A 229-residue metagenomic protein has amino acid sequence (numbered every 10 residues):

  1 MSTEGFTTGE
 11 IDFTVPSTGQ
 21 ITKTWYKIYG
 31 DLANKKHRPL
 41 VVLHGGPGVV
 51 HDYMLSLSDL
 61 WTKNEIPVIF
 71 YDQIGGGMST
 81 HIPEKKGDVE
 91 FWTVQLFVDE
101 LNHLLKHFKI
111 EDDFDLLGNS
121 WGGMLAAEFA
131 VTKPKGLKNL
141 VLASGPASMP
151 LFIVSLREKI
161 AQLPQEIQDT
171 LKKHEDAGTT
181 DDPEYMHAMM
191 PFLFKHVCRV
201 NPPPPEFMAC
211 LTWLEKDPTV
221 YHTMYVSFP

Functional and structural regions predicted by a protein language model:
M1-K23: N-terminal cap/lid segment of alpha/beta-hydrolase-fold proteins
P16-E90, L104-L105: Conserved HGGG/HGGXW glycine-rich cap/lid loop of the alpha/beta-hydrolase fold
M54-L55, T80-P83, L151-L156, P204-P205: Short aromatic-enriched loop/helix-cap "lid" or pocket-rim segments at secondary-structure transitions that line
G75, P146-M149, R199: Short "lid" loop at the C-terminus of a central beta-strand within the Rossmann-like core of SAM-dependent
Q95-F114: Conserved acidic catalytic loop of the alpha/beta-hydrolase fold
E111-S155: Conserved hydrolase catalytic core segment
K138-T180: Flexible "cap/lid" loop of the alpha/beta hydrolase fold
A161, D169-P229: Alpha/beta-hydrolase
